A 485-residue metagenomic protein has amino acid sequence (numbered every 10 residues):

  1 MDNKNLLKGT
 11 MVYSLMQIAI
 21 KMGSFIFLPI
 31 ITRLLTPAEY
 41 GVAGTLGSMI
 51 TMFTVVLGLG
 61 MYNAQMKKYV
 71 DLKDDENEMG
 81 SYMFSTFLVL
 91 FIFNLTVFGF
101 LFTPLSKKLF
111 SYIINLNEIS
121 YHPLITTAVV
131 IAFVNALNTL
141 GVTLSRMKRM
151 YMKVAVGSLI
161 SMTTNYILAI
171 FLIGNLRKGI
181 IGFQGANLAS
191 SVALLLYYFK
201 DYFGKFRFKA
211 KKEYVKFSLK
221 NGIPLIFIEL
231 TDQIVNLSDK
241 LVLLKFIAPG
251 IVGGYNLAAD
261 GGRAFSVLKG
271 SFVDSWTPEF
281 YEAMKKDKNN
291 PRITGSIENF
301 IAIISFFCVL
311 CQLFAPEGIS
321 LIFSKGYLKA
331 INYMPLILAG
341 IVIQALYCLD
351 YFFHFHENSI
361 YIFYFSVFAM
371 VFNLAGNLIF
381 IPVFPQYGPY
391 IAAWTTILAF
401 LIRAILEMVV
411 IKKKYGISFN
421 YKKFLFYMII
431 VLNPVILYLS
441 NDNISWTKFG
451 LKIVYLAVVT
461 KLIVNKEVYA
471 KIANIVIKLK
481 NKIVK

Functional and structural regions predicted by a protein language model:
M1-L6, I180-I181, L196-N236, S275 (+3 more regions): Interhelical loop/hinge segments that connect adjacent transmembrane helices in multipass membrane
N5-N63, N94, F98, F102-P104 (+7 more regions): Signature of the first transmembrane helix
L28, L57-D74, M147, A258-I301 (+1 more regions): Helix-loop junctions and terminal segments of transmembrane helices in multi-pass membrane transport/translocation
T32-V42, K148-V156, M162-L194, I360-F363 (+3 more regions): Membrane-interface helix-loop junctions in multi-pass transport and translocation proteins
T51-T54, L88-T231, L237: Hydrophobic transmembrane helix module of multi-pass membrane transport proteins
K68, F133-V156, Y202, F206 (+2 more regions): Membrane-interface junctions at transmembrane-helix termini in multi-pass inner-membrane proteins
S106-T127, L313-I341, H356, Y390: Interfacial segments at transmembrane-helix termini and the short loops linking adjacent helices
L437-K485: Membrane-proximal transmembrane or re-entrant/amphipathic helices at the cytosolic face
